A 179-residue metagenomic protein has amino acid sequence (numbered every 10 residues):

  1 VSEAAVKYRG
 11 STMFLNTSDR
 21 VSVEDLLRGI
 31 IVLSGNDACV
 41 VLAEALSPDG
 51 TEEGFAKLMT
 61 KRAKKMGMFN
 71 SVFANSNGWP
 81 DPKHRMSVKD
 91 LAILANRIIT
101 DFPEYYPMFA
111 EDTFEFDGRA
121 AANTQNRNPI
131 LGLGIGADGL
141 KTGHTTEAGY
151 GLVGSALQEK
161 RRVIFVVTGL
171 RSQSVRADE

Functional and structural regions predicted by a protein language model:
V1-K89, I99: Active-site-adjacent loops and short helices of periplasmic peptidoglycan-processing enzymes
M68-V72, P80-E179: Domain-terminus/edge residues, biased toward the C-terminal soluble/receptor-binding domains of extracytoplasmic
